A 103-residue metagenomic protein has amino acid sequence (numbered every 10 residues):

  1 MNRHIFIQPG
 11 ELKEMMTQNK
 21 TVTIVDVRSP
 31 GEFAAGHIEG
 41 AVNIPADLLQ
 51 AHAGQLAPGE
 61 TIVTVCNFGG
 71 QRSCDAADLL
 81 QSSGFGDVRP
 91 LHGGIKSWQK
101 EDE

Functional and structural regions predicted by a protein language model:
M1-T23, P30-V63, N67-E103: Rhodanese-like catalytic fold shared by cysteine-dependent sulfurtransferases and DSP/PTP-type phosphatases
